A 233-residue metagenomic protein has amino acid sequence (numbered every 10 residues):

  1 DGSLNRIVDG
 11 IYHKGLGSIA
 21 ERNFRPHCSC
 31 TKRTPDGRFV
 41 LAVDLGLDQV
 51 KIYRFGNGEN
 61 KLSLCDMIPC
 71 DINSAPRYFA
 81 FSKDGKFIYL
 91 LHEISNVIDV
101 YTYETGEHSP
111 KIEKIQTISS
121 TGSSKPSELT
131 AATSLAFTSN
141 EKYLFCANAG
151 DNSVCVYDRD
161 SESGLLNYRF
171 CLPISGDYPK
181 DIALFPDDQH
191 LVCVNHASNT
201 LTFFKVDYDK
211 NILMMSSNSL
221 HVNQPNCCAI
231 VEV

Functional and structural regions predicted by a protein language model:
D1-C30: Asp-box/WD-like beta-propeller blade repeats and closely related beta-sheet repeat scaffolds
D1-L4, R54-N60, Y101-K111, Y157-G164 (+1 more regions): Short loop/turn segments immediately following beta-strands, especially the blade-tip and inter-blade linker loops
Y12, E21-R25, I68-I72, S119 (+3 more regions): Surface loop/turn motifs at the tips and blade-to-blade linkers of beta-strand repeat domains
S29, R77, T133-S134, K180 (+1 more regions): Structural signature of WD-repeat beta-propeller blades
P35-D36, K83-G85, S139-N140, P186-D188 (+1 more regions): Residue-level detector of Asp-centered blade-edge/turn motifs that repeat once per structural unit in beta-propeller
L45-G46, F55, E93-I94, Y103 (+3 more regions): Short loop/turn segments immediately following the C-termini of beta-strands
